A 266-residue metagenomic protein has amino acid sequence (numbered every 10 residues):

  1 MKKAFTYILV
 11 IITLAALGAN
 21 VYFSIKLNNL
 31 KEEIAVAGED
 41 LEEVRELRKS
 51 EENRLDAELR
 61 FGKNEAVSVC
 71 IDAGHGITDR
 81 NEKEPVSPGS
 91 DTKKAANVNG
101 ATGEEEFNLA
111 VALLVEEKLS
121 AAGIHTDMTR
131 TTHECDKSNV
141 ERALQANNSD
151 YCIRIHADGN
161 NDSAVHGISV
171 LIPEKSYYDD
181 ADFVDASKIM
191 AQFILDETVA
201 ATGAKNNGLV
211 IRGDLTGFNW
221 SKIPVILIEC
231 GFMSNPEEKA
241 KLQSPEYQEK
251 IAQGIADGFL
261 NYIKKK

Functional and structural regions predicted by a protein language model:
Y7-Y22: Hydrophobic membrane-insertion alpha-helices, especially the h-region of bacterial N-terminal signal peptides
I25-C70: N-terminal, intrinsically disordered, polar/charged segments of Gram-positive cell-envelope systems that serve as
R54-R142, E174: Active-site histidine-acidic residue metal-binding/catalytic motifs, centered on HxH/HExxH-like signatures
E82-T102, N160-F193: A short, glycine/acidic-enriched catalytic loop
T102-A110, D136-K137, A181-I189, L242-K250: Soluble non-cytosolic domains of exported or imported proteins
N139-D150, L215-W220: Mature extracellular/periplasmic domains of secretome proteins
R154-D162, L171, N206-K266: Active-site-adjacent mobile loop/cap segments within catalytic or ligand-binding domains
D185-V210: Active-site-adjacent substrate-binding region of metalloamidase/peptidase-like peptide-processing proteins
